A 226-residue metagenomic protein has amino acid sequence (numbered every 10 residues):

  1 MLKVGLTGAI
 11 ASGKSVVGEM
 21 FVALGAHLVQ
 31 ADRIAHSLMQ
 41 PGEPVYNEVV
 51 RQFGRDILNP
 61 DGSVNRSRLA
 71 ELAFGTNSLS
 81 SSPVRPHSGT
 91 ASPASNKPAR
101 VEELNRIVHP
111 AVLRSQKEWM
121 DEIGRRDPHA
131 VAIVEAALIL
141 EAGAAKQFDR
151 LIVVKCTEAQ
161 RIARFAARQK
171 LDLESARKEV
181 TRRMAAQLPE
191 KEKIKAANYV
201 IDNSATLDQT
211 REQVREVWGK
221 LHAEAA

Functional and structural regions predicted by a protein language model:
L6: Hydrophobic anchor at the beta1->P-loop junction of P-loop NTPases
I10: The conserved Walker
S15: Walker A/P-loop
V22-A31, E43-P44: Post-Walker A helix-loop "phosphate-sensing" segment adjacent to the P-loop in P-loop NTPases
H27, R33, R150, N198-Y199: Well-ordered beta-strand positions
H36-A130: ATP-dependent small-molecule kinase phosphotransfer cores that center on conserved nucleotide phosphate-binding segments
Q116-E118, A145-Q147, L171-A226: Small-molecule kinase domains that catalyze NTP-dependent phosphoryl transfer to phosphate-bearing small molecules
K117-P128, A132-A167: ATP-dependent NMP and nucleoside kinases share a basic, alpha-helical "lid"
